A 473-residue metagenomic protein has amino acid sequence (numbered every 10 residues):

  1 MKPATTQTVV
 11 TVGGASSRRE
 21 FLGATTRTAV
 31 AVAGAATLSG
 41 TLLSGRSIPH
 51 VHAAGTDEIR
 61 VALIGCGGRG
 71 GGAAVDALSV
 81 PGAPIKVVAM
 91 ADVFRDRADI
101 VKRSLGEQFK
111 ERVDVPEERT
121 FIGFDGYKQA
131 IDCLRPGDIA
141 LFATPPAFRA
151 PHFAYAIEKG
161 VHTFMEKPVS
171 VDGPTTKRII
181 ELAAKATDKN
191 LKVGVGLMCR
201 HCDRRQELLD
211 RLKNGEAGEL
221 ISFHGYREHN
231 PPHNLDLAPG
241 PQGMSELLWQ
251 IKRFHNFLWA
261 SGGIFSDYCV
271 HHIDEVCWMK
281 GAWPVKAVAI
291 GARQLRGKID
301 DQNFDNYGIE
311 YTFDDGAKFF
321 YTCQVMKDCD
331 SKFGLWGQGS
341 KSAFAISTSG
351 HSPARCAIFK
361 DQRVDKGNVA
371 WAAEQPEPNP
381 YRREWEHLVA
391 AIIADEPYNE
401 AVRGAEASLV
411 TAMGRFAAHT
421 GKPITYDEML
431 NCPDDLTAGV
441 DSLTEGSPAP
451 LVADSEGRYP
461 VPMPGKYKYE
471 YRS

Functional and structural regions predicted by a protein language model:
M1-E20: N-terminal secretory signal peptides
G13-G14, E20-S47: N-terminal export signals
A24-T25, A29-A33, G72, H271-P284 (+4 more regions): C-terminal helical cap and adjacent loop that interface with cofactors, partners, or active-site loops
A54-F94: Mature N-terminal segment immediately following signal peptide/propeptide cleavage in secreted/periplasmic
G65-G70, D188-G194, C199-D301, I309-Y311 (+4 more regions): Predominantly a Rossmann-like dinucleotide-binding segment in NAD(P)-dependent oxidoreductases
G82-R119: Glycine-rich phosphate-binding loop and adjoining beta1-alpha1-beta2 segment of Rossmann-like nucleotide-binding folds
Q108-F142: A structured beta-alpha segment of the ubiquitous adenosine-cofactor-binding alpha/beta core
P146, A150-H201, G215: Beta-strand-loop-alpha-helix segment that lines the small-molecule cofactor/substrate pocket of alpha/beta enzymes
